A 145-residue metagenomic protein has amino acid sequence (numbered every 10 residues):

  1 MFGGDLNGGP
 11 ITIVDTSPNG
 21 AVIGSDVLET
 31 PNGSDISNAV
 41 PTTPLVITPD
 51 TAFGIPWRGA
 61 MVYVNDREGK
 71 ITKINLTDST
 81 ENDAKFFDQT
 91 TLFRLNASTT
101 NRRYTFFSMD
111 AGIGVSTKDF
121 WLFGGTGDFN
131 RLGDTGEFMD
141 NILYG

Functional and structural regions predicted by a protein language model:
M1-G145: Beta-propeller fold recognition
